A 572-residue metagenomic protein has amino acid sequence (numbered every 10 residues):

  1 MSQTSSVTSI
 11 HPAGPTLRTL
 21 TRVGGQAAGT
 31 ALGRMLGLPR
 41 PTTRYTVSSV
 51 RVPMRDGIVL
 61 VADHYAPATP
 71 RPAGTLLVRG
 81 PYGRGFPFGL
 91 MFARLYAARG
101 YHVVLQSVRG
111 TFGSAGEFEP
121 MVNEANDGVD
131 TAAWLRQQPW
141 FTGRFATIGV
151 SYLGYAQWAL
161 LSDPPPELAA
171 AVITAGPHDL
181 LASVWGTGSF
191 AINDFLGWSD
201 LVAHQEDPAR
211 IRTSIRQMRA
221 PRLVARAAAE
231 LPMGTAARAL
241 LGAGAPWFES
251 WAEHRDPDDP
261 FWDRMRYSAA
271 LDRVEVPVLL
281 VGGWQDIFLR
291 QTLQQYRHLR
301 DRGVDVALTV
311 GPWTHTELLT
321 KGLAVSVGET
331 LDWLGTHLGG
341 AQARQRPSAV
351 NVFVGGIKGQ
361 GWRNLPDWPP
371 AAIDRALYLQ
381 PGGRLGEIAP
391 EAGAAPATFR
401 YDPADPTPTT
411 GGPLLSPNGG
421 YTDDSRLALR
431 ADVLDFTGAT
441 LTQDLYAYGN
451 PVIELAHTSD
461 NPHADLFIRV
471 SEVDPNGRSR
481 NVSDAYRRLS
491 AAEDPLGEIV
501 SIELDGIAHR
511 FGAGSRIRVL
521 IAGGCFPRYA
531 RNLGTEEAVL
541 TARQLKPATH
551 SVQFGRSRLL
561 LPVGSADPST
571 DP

Functional and structural regions predicted by a protein language model:
Q3-G37, T46-R51, D301, S326 (+1 more regions): Glycine/threonine-rich phosphate-binding loop and adjacent beta-strand/alpha-helix elements that clamp
R18-T19, A98, S162-R273: Accessory cap/linker subdomain of secreted extracellular hydrolases
R55-A66: A short loop-to-beta-strand scaffold at the N-terminal edge of the catalytic core in hydrolase folds
A62-D63, P72-P81: Short beta-strand element of the alpha/beta-hydrolase
P87-Q106, Y296-H298: Short amphipathic alpha-helix adjacent to the substrate-entry channel of hydrolases
E119-P139: Alpha/beta-hydrolase active-site loop
P139-Y152: Alpha/beta-hydrolase fold nucleophile elbow
L153-P165: Short glycine-enriched nucleophile-adjacent loop and the immediately C-terminal alpha-helix near the catalytic center
